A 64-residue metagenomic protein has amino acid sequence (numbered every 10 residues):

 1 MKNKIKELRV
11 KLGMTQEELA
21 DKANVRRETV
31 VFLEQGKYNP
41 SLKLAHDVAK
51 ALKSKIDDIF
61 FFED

Functional and structural regions predicted by a protein language model:
M1, L12, S41: Flexible coil/turn residues that form the inter-helical turn or adjacent wing/linker of helix-turn-helix
K4-K22: Short basic helix-loop element that most often maps to the first helix and adjoining turn of HTH DNA-binding modules
E18, T29, D58: Residues in the helix-turn-helix
K22, A51-L52: Residue cluster at the C-terminal edge of the helix-turn-helix DNA-binding motif
V25-Y38: Recognition helix of helix-turn-helix/homeodomain-like DNA-binding domains that insert into the DNA major groove
A45-A49, I59: Hydrophobic micro-packing sites on short alpha-helices
K53-D64: Short C-terminal boundary/hinge segments that cap the last helix of small helical domains
